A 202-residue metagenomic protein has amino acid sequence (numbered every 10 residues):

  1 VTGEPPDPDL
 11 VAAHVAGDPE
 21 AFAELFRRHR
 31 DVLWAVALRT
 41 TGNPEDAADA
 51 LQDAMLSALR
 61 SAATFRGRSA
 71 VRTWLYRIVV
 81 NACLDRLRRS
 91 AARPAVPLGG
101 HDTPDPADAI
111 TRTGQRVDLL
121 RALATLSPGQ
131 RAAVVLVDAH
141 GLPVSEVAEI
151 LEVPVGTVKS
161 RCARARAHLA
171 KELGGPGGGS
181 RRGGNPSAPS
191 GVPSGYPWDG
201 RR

Functional and structural regions predicted by a protein language model:
T2-G3, A13, L120-R121, T125 (+2 more regions): C-terminal edge and immediately downstream basic/flexible tail or linker adjoining helix-turn-helix-like DNA-binding
G3-D7, D85, A92-R116, P143 (+1 more regions): Internal acidic/polar
V15-E24, W34-D53: Short, charged helix-capping/linker segments at alpha-helix termini
H29, A50, R161-H168: Residues within the DNA-recognition helix of helix-turn-helix
A35, D49-L56, R60, S69-N81: Structural recognition of an alpha-helix C-terminal capping motif at a helix-to-coil junction
E45, A124-A132, L136, H140-T157 (+1 more regions): Helix-turn-helix DNA-binding module
S57, S61, R86, G129 (+1 more regions): Residue cluster at the C-terminal edge of the helix-turn-helix DNA-binding motif
R60-G67, R77-L98, T111-R112, R164: Arg/Lys-rich amphipathic alpha helix in sigma70-family domain 2
